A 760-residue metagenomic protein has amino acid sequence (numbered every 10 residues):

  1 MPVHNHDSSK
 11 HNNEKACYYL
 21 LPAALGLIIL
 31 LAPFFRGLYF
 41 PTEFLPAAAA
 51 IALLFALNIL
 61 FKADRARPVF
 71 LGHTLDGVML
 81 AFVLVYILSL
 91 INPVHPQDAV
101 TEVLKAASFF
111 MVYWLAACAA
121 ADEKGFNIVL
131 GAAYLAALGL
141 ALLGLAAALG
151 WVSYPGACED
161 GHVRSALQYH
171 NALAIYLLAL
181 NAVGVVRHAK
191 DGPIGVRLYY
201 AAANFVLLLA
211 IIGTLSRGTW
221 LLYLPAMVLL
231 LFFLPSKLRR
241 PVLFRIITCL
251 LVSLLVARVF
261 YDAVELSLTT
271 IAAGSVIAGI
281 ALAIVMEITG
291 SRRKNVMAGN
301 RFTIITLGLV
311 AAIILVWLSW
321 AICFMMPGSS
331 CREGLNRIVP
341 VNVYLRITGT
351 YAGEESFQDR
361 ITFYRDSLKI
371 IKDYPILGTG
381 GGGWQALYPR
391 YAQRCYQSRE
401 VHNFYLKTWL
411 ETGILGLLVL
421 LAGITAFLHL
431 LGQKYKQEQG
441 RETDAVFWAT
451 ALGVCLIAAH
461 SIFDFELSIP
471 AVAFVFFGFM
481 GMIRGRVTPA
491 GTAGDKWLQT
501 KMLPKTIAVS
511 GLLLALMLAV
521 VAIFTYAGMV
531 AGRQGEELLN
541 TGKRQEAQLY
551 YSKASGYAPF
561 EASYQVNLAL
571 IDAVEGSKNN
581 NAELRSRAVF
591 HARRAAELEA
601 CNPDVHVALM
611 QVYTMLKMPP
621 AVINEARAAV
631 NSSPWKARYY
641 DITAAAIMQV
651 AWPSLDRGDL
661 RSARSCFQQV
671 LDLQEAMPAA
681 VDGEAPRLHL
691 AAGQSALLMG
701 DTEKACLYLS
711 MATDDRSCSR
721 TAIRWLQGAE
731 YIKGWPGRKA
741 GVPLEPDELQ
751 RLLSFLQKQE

Functional and structural regions predicted by a protein language model:
M1-L88, V94-L135, G184-A201, Y223-V310 (+17 more regions): Transmembrane signal-anchor hairpin modules in multi-pass inner-membrane enzymes, especially those that act on
L30-Y39, K407-T412, V446-F476: Membrane helix-loop boundary segments at the extracytoplasmic
R36-L38, I91-D98, D160-A174, A352 (+3 more regions): Short aromatic-rich membrane-water interface segments that cap or initiate transmembrane helices in multi-pass membrane
I87-L90, G125-G156, Q168, A172 (+3 more regions): Hydrophobic alpha-helical transmembrane segments
V152-V183, L215-G218, A263-G274, F404-T408: Membrane-interface segments at transmembrane-helix junctions in multi-pass inner-membrane proteins
Y169, R346-V401, Y405-T408, T412-V419: TM-adjacent membrane-interface loops and short helices in multi-pass inner/ER membrane proteins
Y199, I414-W448: Hydrophobic transmembrane alpha-helices and their immediate junctions
P375, P389-V401, F524-L671, E675-A679 (+1 more regions): Soluble catalytic regions of membrane-associated enzymes that act on cell-envelope and secretory-pathway components
